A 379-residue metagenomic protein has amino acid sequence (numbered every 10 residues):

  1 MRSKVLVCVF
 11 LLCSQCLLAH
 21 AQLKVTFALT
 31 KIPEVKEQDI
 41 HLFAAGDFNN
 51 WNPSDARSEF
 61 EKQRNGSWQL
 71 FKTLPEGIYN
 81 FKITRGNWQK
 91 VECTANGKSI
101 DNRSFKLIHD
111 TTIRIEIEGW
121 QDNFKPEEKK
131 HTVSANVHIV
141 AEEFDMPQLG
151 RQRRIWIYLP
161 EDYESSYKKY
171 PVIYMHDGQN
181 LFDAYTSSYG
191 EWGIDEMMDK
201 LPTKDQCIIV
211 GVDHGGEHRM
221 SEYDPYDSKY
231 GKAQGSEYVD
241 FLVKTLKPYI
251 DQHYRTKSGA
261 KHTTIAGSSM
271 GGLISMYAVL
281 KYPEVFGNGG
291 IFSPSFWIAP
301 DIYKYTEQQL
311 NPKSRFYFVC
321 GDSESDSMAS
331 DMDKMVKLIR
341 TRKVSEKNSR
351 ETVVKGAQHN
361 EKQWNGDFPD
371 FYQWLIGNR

Functional and structural regions predicted by a protein language model:
M1-T26: Bacterial Sec-dependent N-terminal signal peptides
K24, E34-E76, G86-L107, A141: Aromatic-rich carbohydrate-binding modules that target alpha-glucans
F27-E34, L159-E161: Short amphipathic, basic-aromatic surface patches that mediate peripheral association with negatively charged
I100-Y170: A domain-start/cap signature at the N-terminus of enzymes
Q179-V239: Active-site machinery of serine-nucleophile hydrolases
P225-S269: Gly/Ser-rich "nucleophile elbow"/oxyanion-hole loop immediately N-terminal to the catalytic nucleophile in hydrolases
Q252, G259-L310: Primarily recognizes the serine-hydrolase "nucleophile elbow" in alpha/beta-hydrolase and SGNH/GDSL folds
V319, S325-I339, K343-R379: C-terminal catalytic histidine-bearing segment of alpha/beta-hydrolase fold enzymes
